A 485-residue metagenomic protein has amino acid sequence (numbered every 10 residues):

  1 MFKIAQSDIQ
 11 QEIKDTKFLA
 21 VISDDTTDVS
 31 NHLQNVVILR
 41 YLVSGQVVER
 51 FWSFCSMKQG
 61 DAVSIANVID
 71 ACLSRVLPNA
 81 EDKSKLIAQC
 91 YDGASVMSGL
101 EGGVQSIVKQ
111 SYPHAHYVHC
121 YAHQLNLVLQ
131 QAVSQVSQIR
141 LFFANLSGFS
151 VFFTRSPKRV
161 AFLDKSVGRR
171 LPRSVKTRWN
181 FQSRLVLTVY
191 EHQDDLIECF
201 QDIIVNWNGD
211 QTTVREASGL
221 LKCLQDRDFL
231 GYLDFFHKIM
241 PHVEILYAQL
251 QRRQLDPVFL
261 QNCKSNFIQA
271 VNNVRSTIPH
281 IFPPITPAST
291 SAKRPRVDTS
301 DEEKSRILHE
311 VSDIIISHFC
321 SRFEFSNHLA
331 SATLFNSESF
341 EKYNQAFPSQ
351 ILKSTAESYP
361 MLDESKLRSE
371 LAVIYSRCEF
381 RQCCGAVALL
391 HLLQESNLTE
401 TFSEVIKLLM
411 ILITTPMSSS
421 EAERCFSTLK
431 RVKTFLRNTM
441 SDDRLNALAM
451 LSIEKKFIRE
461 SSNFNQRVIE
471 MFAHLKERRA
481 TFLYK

Functional and structural regions predicted by a protein language model:
M1-K485: Alpha-helical structural modules in large enzymes and assemblies
